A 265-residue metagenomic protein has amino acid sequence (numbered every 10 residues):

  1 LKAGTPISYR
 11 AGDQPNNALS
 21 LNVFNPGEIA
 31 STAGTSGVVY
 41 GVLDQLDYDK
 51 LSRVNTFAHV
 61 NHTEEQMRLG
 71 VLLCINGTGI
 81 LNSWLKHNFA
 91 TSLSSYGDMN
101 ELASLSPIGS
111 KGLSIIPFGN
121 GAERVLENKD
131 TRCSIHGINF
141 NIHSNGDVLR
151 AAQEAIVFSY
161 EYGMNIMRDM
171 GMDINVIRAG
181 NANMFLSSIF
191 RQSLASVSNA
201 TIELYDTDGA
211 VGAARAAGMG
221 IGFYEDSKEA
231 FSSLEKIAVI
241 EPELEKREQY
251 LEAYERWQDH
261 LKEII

Functional and structural regions predicted by a protein language model:
L1-R178, N183-I265: Active-site core segments that coordinate phosphate-bearing ligands/cofactors across diverse enzyme families
